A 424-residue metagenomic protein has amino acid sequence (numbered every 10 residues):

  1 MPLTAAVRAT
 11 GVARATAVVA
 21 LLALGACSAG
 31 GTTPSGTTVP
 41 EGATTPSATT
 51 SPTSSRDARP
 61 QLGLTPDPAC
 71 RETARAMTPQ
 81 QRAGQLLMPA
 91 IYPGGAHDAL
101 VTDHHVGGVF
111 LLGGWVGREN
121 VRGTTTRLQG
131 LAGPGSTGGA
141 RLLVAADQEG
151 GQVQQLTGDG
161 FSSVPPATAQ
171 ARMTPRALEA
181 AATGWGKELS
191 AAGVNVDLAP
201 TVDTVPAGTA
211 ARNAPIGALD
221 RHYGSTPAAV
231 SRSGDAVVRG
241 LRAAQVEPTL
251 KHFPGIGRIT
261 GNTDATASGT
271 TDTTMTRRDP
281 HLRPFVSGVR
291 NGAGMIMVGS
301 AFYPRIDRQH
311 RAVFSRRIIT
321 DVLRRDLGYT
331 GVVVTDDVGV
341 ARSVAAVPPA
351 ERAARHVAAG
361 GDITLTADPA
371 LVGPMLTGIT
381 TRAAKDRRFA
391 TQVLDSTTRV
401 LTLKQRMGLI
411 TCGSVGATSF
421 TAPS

Functional and structural regions predicted by a protein language model:
M1-G25: Sec-dependent bacterial lipoprotein signal peptides
P2-L3, C27-V101, A345-S424: Preference for extracellular/luminal or secreted protein segments
A76-M77, Q81-G138: N-terminal carbohydrate-binding/catalytic regions of secreted carbohydrate-active enzymes
T78, N120-G123, R127-Q129, A228-R388: Second-shell residues forming the walls of enzyme active-site clefts
G84-I91, G107-L111, L142-Q148, V196-P200 (+4 more regions): Hydrophobic faces of well-ordered beta-strands that scaffold small-molecule active sites in alpha/beta enzyme cores
I91-D103, L178-E188, D279-P284, P348-A354: Short, acidic/polar
G117, A171-G184, A228-S231, R277-R278: Glycine-rich anion/phosphate-binding loops
Q129-F161, A181-G208, V230-G255: Glycine-rich, aromatic-flanked loop segments that form ligand/cofactor-binding clefts across common enzyme folds
